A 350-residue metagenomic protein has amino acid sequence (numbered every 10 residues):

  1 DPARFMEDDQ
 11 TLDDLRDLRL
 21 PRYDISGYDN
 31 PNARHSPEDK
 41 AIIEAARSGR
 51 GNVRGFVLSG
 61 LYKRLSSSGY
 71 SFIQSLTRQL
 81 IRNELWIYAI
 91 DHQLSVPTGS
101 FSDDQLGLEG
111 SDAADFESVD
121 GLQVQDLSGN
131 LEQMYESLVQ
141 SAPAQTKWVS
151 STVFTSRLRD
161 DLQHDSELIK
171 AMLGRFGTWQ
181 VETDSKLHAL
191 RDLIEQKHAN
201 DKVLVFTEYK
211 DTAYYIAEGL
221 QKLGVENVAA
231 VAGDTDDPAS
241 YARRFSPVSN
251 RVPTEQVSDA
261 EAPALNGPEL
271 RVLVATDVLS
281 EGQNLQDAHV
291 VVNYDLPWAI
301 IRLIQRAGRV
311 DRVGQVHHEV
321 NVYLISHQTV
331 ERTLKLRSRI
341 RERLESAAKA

Functional and structural regions predicted by a protein language model:
D1-D236, S240, T276-V278, R332-L336 (+1 more regions): Helicase motor interdomain insertion/brace
N200-D201, L223-N227, E269-L270, Q286-V290 (+1 more regions): Short glycine-/polar-rich loops that comprise or flank the Walker A/P-loop and associated switch/sensor motifs
L204-F206, V292-N293, L324: Short catalytic-loop micro-motif centered on adjacent basic/acidic residues
A213-A217, Q256-P268, L273-V291, A307-Q315: SF2 helicase motor core recognition
Y215-G219, S240-R244, N284-D287, R302-R309 (+1 more regions): Alpha-helical scaffold elements adjacent to nucleotide-binding pockets in ATP/GTP-utilizing enzyme cores
N227-T276: Conserved helicase ATPase core of P-loop NTP-dependent helicases/translocases
A232-G233, Y294-P297: Short beta->alpha connector loops at strand-helix junctions that form conserved, small/polar/Pro-enriched
I301-A350: A conserved SF2-helicase RecA2
